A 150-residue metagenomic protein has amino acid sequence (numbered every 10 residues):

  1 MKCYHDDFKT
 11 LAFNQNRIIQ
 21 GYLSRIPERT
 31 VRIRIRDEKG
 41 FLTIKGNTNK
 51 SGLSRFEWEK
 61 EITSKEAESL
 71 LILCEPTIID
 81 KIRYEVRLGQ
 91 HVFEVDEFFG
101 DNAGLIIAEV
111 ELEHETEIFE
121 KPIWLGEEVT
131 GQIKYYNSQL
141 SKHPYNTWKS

Functional and structural regions predicted by a protein language model:
M1-S150: Phosphate-end processing signature that detects enzymes handling 5′-triphosphorylated RNA and polyphosphate
